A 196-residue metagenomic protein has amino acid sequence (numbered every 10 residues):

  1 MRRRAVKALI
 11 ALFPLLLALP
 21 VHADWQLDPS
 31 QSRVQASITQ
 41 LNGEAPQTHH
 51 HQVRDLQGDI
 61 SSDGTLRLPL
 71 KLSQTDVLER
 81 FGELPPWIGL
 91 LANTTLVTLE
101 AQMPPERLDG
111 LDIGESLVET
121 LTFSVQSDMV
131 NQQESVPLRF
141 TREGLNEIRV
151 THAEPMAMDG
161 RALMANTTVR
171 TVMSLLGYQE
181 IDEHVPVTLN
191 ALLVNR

Functional and structural regions predicted by a protein language model:
M1-I10: Bacterial N-terminal signal peptides that target proteins for export
A18-P20: N-terminal signal peptide c-region/cleavage motif recognized by signal peptidases
A23-R196: Low-complexity, acidic/polar, glycine-enriched regions of mature
